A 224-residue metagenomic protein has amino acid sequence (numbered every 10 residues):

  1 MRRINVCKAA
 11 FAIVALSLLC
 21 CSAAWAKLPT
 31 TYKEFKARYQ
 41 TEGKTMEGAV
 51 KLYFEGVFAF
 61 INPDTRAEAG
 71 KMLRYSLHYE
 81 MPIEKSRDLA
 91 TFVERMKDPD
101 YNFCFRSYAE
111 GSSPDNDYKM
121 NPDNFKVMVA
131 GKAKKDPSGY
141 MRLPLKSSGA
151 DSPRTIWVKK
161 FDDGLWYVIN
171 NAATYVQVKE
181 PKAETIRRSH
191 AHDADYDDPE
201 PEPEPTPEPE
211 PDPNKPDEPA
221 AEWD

Functional and structural regions predicted by a protein language model:
M1-F11: Bacterial N-terminal signal peptides that target proteins for export
A10-C20: Bacterial N-terminal signal peptides
C21-A26: Sec/Tat signal peptide C-region and signal peptidase I cleavage site
K27-A109: Core segments of small alpha/beta cavity-forming domains
R87-S148: Surface-exposed, charged secondary-structure patches
K146-P199: Short beta-strand edge/turn micro-motifs at domain boundaries
T206-D224: Long, low-complexity, intrinsically disordered segments
